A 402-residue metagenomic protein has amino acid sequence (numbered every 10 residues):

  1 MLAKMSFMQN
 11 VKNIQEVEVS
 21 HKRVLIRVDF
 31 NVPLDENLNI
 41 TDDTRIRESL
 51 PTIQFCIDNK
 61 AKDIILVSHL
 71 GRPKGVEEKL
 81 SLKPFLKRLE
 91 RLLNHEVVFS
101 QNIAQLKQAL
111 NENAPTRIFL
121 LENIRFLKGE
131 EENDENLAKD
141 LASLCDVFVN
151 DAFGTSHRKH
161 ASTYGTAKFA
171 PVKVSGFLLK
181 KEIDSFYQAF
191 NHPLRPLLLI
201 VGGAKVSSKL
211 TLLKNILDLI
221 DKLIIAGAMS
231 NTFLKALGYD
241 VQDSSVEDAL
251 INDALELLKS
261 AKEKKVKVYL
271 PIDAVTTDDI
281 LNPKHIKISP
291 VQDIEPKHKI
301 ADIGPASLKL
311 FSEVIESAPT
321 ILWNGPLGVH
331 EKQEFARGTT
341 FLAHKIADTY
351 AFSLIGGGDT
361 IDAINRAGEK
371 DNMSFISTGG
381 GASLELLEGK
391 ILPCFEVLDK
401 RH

Functional and structural regions predicted by a protein language model:
L2-H402: Active-site loop-to-helix "anion-binding N-cap" substructures in soluble metabolic enzymes
